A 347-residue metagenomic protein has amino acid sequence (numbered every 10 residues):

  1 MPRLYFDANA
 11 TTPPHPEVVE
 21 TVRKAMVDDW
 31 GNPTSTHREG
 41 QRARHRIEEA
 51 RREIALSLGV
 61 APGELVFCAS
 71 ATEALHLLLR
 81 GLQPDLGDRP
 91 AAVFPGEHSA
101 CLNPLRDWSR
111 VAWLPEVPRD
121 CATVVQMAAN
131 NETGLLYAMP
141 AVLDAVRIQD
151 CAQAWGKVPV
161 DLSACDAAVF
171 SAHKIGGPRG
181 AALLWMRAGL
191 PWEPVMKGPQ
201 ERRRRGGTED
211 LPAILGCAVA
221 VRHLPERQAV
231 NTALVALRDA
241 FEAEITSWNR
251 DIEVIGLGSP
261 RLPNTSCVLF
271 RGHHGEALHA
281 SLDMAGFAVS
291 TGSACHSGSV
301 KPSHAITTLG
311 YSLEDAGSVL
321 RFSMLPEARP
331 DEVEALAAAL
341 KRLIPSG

Functional and structural regions predicted by a protein language model:
M1-G347: Pyridoxal 5′-phosphate
